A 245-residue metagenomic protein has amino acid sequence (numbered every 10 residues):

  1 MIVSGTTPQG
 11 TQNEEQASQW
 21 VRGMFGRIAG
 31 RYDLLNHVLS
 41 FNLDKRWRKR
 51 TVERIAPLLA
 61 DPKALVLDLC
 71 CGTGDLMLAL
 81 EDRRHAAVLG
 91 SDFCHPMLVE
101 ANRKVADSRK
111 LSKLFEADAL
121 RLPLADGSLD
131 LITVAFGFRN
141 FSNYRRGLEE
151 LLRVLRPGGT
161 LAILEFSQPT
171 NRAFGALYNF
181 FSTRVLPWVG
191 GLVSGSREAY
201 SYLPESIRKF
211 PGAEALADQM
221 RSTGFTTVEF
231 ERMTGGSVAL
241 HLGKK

Functional and structural regions predicted by a protein language model:
M1-D33, S182, V193: N-terminal, positively charged/glycine-rich alpha-helical extensions of SAM-dependent methyltransferases
R31, F41-K63: Conserved alpha-helix/loop element of class I SAM-dependent methyltransferases that forms part of the SAM/SAH-binding
Y32, I132-T133: Hydrophobic beta-strand segment of the Class I
L65-R121: Class I SAM-dependent methyltransferase SAM/SAH-binding core
L120-L131: A short acidic, Gly/Pro-enriched loop at the edge of an enzyme's catalytic core that lines a small-molecule cofactor
R145-T160: A short glycine-rich, Lys/Arg-flanked "PGG" loop and its adjoining helix->strand segment in the class I
S167-Q219, T223, E229: C-terminal alpha-helical "lid/dimerization" subdomain adjacent to the S-adenosyl-L-methionine
T223-K245: Core SAM-dependent methyltransferase catalytic element
